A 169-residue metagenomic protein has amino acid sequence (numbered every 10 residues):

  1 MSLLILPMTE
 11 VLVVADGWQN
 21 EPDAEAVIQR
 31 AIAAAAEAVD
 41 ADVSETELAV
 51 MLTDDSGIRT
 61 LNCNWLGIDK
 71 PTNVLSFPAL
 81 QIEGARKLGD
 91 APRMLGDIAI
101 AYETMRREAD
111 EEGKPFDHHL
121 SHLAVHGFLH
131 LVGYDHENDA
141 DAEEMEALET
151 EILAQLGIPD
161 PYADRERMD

Functional and structural regions predicted by a protein language model:
M1-L120, V132-D169: An acidic/histidine-cluster motif and surrounding catalytic segment that typifies divalent-metal-assisted enzyme active
V125, L129-G133: Short active-site segment of divalent metal-dependent hydrolases/proteases that encodes the spacing between
